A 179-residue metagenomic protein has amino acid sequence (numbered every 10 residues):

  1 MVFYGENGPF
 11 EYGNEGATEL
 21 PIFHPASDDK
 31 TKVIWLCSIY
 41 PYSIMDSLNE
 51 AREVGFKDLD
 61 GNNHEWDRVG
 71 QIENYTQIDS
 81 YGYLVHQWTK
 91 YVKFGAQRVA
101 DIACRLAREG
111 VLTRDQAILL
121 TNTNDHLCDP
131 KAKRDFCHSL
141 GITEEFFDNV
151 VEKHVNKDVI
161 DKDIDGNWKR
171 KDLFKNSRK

Functional and structural regions predicted by a protein language model:
M1-K179: Nucleotide-activated chemistry modules centered on ATP-dependent adenylation/adenylyltransferase
